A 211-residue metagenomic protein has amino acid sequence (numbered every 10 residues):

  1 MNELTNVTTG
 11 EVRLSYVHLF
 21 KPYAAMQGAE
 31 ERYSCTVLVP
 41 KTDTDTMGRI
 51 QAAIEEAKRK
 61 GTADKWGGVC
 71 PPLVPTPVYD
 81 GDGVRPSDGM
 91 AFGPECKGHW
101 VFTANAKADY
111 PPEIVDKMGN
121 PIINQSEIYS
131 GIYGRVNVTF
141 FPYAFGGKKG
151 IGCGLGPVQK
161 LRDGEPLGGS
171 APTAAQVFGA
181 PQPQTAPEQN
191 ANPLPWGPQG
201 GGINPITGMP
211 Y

Functional and structural regions predicted by a protein language model:
M1-N6, E165-Y211: Acidic, gly/ser/pro-rich intrinsically disordered tails
M1-T103: OB-fold ssDNA-binding interfaces and closely related basic DNA-contact patches used across DNA replication/repair
L4-E11, D109, S126-Y133: N-terminal start-of-chain detector that recognizes signal peptides and the immediate post-cleavage beginning
G10, G119, T207-G208: Intrinsic-disorder/low-complexity loop/linker signature
D80, R85-P86, D116, N124 (+1 more regions): Acidic surface patches and DE-rich sequence motifs
V101-P111, T139-Y143, L161: Short glycine-rich beta-strand segments
N105-A108, E113-I123: A beta-strand/beta-hairpin structural motif
K117-N190: Compact mixed alphabeta submodule
